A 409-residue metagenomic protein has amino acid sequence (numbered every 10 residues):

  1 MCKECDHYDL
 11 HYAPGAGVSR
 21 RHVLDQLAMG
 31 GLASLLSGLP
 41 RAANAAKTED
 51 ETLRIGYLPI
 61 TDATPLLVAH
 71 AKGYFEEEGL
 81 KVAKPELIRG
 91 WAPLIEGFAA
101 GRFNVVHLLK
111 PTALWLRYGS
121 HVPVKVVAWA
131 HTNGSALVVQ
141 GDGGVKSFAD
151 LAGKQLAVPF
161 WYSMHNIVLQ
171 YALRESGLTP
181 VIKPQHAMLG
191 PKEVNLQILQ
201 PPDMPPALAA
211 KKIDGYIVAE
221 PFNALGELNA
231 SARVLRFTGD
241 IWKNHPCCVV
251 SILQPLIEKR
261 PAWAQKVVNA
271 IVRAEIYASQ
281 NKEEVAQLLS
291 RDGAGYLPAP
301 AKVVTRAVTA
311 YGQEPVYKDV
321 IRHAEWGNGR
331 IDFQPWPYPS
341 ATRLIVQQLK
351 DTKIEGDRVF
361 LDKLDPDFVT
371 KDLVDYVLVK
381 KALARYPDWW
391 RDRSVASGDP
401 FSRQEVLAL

Functional and structural regions predicted by a protein language model:
M1-H22: N-terminal secretory signal peptides
S19-S34: N-terminal export leaders
E51, W115-V127, L173-R174, L178-P180 (+1 more regions): Ligand-binding "clamshell"
R54, P59-L87, L116-G119, Y171-E175 (+2 more regions): Short, polar/charged alpha-helical segment
A63-A69, I88-V124, S135-A149, H165-I167 (+2 more regions): Pocket-flanking alpha-helical
V68-H70, S135-V145, P246-A262: A bilobed periplasmic-binding-protein/Venus flytrap-type ligand-binding module shared by bacterial periplasmic
K110-T112, Q185, P201-T305: Pocket-lining segment of extracytoplasmic ligand-binding domains
E258-L361: Secondary-structure end/capping motifs
